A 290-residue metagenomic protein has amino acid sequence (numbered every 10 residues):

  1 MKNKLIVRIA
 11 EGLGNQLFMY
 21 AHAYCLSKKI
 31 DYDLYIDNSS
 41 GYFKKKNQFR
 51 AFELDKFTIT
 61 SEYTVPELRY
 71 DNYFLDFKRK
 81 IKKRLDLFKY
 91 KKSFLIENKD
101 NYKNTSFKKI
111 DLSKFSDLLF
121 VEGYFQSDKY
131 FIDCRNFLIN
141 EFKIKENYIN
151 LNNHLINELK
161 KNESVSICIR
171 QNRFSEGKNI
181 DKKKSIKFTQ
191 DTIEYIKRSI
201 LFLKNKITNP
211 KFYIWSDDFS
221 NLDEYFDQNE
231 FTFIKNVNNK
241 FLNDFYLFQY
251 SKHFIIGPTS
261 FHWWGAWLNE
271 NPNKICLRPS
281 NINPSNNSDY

Functional and structural regions predicted by a protein language model:
K2-I6: Extreme N-terminal starter segment of soluble prokaryotic enzymes
I9-F18, F43-K44: A short, glycine/small-residue-rich beta-strand->loop->alpha-helix junction that serves as a flexible
L13, I193, K197, L201-N286: Donor-binding and catalytic core of enzymes assembling or modifying cell-surface/extracellular glycoconjugates
Q16-K28, I196-I200: Histidine-anchored nucleotide/phosphate-binding helix
Y32-F43: A short beta-strand-loop structural module common to alpha/beta enzyme folds
N38-S40, I169-R170, W215-D218: Short, well-ordered beta-to-alpha junction loops that form the rim of enzyme active sites and present histidine/acidic
K46-T58, N221-E230, S288-Y290: Short, aromatic/basic amphipathic alpha-helical patches
N47-F202, K206-I207: Secretory-pathway luminal glycosyltransferase catalytic domains
